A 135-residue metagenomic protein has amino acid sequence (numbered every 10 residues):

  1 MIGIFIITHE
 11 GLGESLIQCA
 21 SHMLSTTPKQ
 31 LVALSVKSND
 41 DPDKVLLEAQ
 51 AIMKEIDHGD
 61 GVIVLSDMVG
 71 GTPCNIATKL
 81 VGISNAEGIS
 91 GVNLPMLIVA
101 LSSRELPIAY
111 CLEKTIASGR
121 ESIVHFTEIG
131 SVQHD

Functional and structural regions predicted by a protein language model:
I2-I63, M68-D135: N-terminal loops that bind phosphate or other acidic moieties and the adjacent beta-alpha structural core
